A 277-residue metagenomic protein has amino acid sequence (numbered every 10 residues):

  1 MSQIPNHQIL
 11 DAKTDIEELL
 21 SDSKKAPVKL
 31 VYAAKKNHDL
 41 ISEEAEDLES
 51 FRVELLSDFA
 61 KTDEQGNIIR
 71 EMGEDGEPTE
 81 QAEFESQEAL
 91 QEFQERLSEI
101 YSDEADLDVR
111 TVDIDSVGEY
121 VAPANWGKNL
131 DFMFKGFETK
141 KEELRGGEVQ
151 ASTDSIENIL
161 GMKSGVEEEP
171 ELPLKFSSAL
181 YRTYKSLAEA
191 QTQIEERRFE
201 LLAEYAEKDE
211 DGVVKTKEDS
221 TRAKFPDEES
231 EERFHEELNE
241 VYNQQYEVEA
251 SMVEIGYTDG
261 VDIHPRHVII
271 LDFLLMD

Functional and structural regions predicted by a protein language model:
M1-D277: A composition-driven surface/loop motif
